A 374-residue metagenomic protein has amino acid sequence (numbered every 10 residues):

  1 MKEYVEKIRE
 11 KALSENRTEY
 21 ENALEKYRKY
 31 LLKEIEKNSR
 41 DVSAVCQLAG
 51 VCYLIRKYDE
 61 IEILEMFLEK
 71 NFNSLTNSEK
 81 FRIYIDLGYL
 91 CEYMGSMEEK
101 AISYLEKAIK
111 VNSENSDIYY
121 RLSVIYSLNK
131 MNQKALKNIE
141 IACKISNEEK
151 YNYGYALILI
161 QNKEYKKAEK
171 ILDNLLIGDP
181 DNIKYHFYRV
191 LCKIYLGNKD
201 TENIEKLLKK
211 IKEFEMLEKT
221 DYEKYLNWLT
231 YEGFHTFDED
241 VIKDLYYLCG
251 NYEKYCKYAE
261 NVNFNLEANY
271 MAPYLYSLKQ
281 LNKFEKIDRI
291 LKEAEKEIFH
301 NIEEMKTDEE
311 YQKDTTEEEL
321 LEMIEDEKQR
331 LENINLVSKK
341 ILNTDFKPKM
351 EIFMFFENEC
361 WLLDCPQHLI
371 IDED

Functional and structural regions predicted by a protein language model:
K2-K37, Q47-Y58, D86-S96, V241-Y246: Alpha-helical segment of the N-proximal tetratricopeptide repeat
R9, G50, Y89, V124 (+4 more regions): Residue-level recognition of tetratricopeptide repeat
L24-K33, D59-F72, E98-I109, Q133-C143 (+5 more regions): Alpha-helical repeat scaffolds
S39, S78, S113, S146-N147 (+4 more regions): Short coil turns that delineate tetratricopeptide repeat
S43, S78, R82, D117 (+4 more regions): Start-of-helix register in tetratricopeptide repeats
L54, Y93-M94, L128-N129, Q161-N162 (+3 more regions): Register position in tetratricopeptide repeats
T307, Y311-D374: Terminal, low-structured helical/coil segments at or just beyond the last alpha-helical repeat
